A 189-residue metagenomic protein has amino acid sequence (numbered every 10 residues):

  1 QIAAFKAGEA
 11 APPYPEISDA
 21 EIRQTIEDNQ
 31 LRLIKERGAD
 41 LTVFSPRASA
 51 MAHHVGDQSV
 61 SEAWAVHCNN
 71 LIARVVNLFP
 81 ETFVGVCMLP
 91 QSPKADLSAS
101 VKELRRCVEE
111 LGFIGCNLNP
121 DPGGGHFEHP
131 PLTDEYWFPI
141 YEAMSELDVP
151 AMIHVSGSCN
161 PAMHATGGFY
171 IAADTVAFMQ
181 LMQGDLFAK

Functional and structural regions predicted by a protein language model:
Q1-K189: Helix-coil boundary/capping segments in enzymes
